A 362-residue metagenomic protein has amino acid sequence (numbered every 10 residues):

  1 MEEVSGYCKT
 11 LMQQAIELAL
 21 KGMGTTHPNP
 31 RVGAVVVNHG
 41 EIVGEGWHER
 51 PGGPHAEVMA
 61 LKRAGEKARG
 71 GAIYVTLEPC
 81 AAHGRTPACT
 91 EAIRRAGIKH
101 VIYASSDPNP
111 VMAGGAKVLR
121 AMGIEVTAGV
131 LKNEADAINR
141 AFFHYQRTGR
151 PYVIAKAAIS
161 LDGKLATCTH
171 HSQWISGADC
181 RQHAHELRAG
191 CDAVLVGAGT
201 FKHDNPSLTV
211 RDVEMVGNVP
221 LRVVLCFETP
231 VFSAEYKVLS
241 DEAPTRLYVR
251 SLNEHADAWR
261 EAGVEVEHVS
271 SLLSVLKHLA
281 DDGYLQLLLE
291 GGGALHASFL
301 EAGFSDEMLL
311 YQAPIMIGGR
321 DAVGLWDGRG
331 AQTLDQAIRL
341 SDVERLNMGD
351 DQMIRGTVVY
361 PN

Functional and structural regions predicted by a protein language model:
Y7-H27, Y145: Short, basic/aromatic recognition patches
R31-G40, A157-A158, I354: Short beta-strand scaffold segments in enzyme catalytic cores
V36-E134, L221, S251-N253, L300: Zn2+-dependent cytidine deaminase-like catalytic core
P108-V111, N133-E134, K202, P230-F232 (+3 more regions): Short gly/pro/ser/thr-enriched loop/turn and capping motifs at secondary-structure boundaries
H144, R150, I154-L285, A294-A297: Active-site ligand-binding patch in enzyme domains
L273, D327-N362: Conserved histidine-centered catalytic loops in small-molecule metabolism enzymes
Y284-L287, G291-G292, H296-A297, A302 (+1 more regions): Helical hairpin unit composed of two closely spaced alpha helices linked by a short loop
E301-L340: Flexible, gly/pro- and Lys/Arg-enriched active-site loops
